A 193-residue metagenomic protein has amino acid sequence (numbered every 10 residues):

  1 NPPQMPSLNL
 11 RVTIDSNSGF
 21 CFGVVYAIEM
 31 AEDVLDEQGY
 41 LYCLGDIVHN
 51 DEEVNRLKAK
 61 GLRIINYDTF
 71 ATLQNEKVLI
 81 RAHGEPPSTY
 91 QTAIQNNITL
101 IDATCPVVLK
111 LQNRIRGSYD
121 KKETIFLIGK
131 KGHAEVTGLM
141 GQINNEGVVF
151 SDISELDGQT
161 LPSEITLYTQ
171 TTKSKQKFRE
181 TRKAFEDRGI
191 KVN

Functional and structural regions predicted by a protein language model:
N1-N193: The feature marks the mature, well-folded catalytic cores of soluble enzymes
